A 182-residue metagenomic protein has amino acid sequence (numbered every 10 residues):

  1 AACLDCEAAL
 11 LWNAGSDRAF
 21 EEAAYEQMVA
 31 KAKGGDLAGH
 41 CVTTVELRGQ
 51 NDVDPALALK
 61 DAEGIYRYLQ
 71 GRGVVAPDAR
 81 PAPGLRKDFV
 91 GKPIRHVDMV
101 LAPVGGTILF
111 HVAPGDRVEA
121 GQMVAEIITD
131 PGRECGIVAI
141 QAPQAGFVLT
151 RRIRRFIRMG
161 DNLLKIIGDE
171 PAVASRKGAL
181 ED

Functional and structural regions predicted by a protein language model:
A1-D182: Structured catalytic-domain cores with a bias toward divalent-metal coordination
